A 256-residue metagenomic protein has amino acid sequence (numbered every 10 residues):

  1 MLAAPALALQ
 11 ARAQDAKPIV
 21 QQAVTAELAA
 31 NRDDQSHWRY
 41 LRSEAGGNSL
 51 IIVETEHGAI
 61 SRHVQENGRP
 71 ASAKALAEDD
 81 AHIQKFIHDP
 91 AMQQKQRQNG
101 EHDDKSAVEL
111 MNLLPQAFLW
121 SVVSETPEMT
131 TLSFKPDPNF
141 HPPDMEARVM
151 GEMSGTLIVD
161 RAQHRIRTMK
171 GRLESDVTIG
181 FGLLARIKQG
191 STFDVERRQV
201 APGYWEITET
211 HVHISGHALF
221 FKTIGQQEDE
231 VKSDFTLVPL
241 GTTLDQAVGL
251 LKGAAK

Functional and structural regions predicted by a protein language model:
M1-A6: Bacterial N-terminal signal peptides
R12-S154, A162-R167, R172-G190, E196-Q199 (+1 more regions): Structured extracytoplasmic
Y204-E206: Substrate-binding/catalytic groove segments of enzymes that remodel or degrade extracellular structural polymers
E209-H211: M16 family metallopeptidases and their MPP-like homologs
